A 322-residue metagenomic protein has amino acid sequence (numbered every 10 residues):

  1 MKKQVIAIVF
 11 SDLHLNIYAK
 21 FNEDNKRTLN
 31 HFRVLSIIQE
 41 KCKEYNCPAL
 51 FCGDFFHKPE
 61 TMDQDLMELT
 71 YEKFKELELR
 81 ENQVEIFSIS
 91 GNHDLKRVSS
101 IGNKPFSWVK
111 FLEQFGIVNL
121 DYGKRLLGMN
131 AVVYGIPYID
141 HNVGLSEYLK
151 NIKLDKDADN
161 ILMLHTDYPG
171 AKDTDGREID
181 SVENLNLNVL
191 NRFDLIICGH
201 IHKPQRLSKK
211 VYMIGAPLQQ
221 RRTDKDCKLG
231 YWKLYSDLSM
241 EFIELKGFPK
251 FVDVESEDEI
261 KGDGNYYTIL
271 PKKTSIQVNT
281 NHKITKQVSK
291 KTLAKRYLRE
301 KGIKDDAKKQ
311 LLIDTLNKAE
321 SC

Functional and structural regions predicted by a protein language model:
M1-I8, R125-G135, D155-I161, K209-V211 (+2 more regions): Beta-strand-turn-beta hairpins that frame and shape the catalytic cleft of phosphate-ester-processing enzymes
M1-M67, E72-K73, N82, L154-A158: N-terminal active-site segment of His-dependent metallophosphoesterases
V9-S11, A49-D54, E85-N92, N119-G123 (+4 more regions): Active-site neighborhood of phospho(di)ester-bond hydrolases with catalytic His/Asp-centered motifs
A19-F21, G53-F74, S90, L95-Q114 (+2 more regions): Metal-dependent catalytic neighborhoods of phosphoester/phosphodiester hydrolases
R33, E44, Y235-C322: Accessory, non-catalytic peripheral segments of nucleic-acid enzymes
T70, S88-S90, D94-L95, S100-N186 (+2 more regions): Conserved catalytic scaffold of divalent metal-dependent phosphoesterases
L77-N82, I152-K156, L187-R192: Short, conserved loop/helix-junction motifs that constitute active-site signature segments in enzyme catalytic cores
T174-S239: Conserved beta-sheet core of the metallophosphoesterase superfamily
